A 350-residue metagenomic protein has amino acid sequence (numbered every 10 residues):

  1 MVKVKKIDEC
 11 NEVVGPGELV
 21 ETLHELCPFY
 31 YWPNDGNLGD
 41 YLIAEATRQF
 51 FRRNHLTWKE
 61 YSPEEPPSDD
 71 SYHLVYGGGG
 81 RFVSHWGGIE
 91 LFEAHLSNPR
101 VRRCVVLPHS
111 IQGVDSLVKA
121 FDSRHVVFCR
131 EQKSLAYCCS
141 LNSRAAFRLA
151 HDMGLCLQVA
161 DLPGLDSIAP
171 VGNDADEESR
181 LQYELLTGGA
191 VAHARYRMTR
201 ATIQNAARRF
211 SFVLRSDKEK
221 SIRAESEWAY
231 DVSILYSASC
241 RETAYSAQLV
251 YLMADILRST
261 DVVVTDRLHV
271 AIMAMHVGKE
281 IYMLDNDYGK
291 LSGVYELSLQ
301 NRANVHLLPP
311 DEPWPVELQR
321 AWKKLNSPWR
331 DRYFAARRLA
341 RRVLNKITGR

Functional and structural regions predicted by a protein language model:
V2-R350: Active-site anion-handling motifs in enzyme catalytic cores
